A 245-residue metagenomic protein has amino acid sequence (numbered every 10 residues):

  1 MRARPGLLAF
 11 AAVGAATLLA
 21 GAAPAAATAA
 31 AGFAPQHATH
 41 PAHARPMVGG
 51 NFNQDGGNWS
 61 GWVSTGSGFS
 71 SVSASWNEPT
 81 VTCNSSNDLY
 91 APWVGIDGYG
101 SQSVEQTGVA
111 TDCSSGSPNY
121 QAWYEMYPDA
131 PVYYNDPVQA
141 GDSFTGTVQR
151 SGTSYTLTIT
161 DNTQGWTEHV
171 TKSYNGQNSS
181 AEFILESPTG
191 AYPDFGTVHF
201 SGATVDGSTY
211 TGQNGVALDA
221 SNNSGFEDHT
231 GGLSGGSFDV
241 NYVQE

Functional and structural regions predicted by a protein language model:
R2-F10, G21, A26-E245: Exposed, interaction-prone regions of secreted/extracellular proteins
A15-G21: Hydrophobic h-region of N-terminal signal peptides that target proteins for export in Gram-negative bacteria
